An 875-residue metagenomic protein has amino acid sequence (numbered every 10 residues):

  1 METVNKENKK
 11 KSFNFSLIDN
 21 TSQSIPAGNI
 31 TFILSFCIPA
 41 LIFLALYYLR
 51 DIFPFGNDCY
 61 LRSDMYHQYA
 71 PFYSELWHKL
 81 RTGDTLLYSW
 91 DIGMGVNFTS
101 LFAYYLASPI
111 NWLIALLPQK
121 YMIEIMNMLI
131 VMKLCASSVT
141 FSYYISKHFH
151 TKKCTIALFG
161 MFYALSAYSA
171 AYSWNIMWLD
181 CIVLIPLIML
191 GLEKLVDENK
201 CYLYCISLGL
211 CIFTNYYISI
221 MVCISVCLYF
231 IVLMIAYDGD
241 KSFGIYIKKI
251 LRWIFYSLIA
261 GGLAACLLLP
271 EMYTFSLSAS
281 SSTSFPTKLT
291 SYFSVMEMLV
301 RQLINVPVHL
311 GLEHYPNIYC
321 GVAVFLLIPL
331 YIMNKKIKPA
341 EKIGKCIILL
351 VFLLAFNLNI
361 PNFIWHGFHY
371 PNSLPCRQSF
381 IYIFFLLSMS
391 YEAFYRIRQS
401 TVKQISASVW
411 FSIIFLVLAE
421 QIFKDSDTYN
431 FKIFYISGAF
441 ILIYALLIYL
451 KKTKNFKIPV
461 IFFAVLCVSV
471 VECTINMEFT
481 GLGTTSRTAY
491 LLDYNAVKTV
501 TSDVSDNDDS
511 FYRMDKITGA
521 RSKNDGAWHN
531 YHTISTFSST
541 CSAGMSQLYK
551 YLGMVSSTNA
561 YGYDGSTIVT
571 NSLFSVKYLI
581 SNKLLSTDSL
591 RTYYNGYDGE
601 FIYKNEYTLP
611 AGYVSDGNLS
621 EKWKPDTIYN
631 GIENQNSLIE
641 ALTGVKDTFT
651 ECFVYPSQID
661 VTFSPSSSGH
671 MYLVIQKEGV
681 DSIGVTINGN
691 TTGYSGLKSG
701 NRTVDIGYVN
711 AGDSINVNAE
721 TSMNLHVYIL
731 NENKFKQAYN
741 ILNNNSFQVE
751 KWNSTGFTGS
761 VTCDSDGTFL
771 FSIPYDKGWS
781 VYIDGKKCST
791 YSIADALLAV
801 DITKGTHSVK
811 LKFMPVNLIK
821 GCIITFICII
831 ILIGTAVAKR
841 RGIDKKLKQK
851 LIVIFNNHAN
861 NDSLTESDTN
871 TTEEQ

Functional and structural regions predicted by a protein language model:
M1-I52, K248, R252, F456-V465 (+1 more regions): Start-transfer (signal-anchor) and selected internal transmembrane alpha helices of multi-pass inner/ER membrane
L17-V96, T485-T499, S505-A527: Hydrophobic alpha-helical membrane-insertion signals
I25, F72, T643-Q875: Active-site-proximal, structured, solvent-exposed surfaces of multi-pass membrane proteins that position macromolecular
P39, F43, V131-H148, K153-D238 (+4 more regions): Membrane-embedded helix bundles of polyisoprenyl
A40-F141, M161-I182, F275-S280, T287-E313 (+3 more regions): Membrane-interface coil-to-helix junctions
S63-H78, A103, P109, K249-I250 (+7 more regions): Periplasmic/ER-lumenal interhelical loops and adjacent helix-loop junctions in multi-pass membrane proteins
N199, I218, I343-L354, L358-F363 (+3 more regions): Contiguous transmembrane helix-bundle modules in multi-pass membrane proteins
C467-L491, S502-L573, Y607-P610, V614-S637 (+5 more regions): Extracytoplasmic/lumenal acceptor-recognition loop(s) of multi-pass membrane glycoenzymes
